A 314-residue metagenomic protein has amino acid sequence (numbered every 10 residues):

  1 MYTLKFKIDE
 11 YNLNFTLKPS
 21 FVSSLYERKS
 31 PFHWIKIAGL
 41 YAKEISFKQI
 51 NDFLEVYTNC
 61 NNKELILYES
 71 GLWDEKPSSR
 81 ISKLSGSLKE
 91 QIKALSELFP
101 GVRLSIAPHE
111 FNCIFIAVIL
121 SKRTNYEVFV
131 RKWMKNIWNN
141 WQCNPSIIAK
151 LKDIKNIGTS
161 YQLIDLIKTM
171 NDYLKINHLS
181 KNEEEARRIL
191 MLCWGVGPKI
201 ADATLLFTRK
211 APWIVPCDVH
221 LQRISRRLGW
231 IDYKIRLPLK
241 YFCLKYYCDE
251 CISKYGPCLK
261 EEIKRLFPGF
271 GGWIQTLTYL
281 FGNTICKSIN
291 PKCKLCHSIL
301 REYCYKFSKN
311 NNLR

Functional and structural regions predicted by a protein language model:
M1-R314: HhH-family (HhH-GPD) DNA N-glycosylase catalytic core used in base-excision repair
